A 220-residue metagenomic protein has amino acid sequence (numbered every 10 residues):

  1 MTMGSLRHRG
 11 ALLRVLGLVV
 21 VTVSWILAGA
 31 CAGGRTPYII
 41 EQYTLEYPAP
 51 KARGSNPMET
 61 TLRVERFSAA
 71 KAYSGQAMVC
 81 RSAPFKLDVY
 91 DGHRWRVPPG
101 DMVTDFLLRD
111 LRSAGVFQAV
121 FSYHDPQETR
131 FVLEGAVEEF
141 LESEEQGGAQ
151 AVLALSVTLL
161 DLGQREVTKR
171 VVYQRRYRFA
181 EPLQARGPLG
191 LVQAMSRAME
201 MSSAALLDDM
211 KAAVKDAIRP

Functional and structural regions predicted by a protein language model:
M1-G29: Sec-dependent bacterial lipoprotein signal peptides
A30-G100, A213-P220: A structural "domain/chain start" motif
A32-R53, R109, A114-V167: Surface-exposed short loop/turn segments
T61-R66, V79, V132-A136, V152-T158 (+1 more regions): Soluble periplasmic/extracytoplasmic beta-strand elements of cell-envelope proteins
F67-A69, A83-F85, E138-F140, S156-L162 (+1 more regions): Solvent-exposed coil/turn segments that connect beta secondary-structure elements in extracytoplasmic/periplasmic
K86-R94, Q164-A205: Short secondary-structure boundary motifs at beta->alpha junctions and helix caps
G100, T104-L108, A114, S196-M199 (+2 more regions): Extracytoplasmic/secreted envelope proteins and their assembly/folding machinery, especially bacterial periplasmic
R186, G190, D208-R219: Surface-exposed, polar/charged faces of alpha-helical domains in mature secreted/periplasmic/lumenal proteins
